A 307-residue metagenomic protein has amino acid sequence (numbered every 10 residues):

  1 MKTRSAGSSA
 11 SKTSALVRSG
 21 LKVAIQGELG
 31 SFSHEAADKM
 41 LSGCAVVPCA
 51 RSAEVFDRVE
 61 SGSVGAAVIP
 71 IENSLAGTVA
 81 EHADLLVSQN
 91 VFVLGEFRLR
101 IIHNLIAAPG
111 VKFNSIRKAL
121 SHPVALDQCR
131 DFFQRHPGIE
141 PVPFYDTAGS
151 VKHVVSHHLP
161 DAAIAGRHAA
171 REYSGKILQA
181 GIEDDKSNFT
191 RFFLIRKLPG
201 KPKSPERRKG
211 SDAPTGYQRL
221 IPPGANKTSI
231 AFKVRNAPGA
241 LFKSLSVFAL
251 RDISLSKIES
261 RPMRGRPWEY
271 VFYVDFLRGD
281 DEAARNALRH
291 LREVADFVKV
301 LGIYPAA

Functional and structural regions predicted by a protein language model:
M1-A307: Domain-level signature for soluble enzymes in the chorismate/prephenate branch of the shikimate pathway
